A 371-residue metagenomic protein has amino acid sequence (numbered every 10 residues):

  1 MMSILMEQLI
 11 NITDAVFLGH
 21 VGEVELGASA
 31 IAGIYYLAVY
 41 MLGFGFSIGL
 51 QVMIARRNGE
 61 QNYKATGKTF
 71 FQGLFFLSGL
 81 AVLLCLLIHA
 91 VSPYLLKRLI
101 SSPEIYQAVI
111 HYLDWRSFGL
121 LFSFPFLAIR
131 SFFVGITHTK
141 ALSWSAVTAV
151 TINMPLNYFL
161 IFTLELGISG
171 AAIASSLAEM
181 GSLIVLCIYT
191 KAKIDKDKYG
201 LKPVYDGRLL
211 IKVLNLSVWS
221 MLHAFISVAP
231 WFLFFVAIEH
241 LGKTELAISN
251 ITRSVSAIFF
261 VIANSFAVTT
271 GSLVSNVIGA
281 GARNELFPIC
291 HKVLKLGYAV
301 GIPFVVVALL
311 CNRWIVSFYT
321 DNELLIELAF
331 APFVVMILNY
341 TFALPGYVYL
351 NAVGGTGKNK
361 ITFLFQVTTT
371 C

Functional and structural regions predicted by a protein language model:
M1, I54-L121, I161-V218, V274-N339: Short alpha-helical transmembrane segments in multi-pass integral membrane proteins
M1-D14, W115, A149, A178-S182 (+4 more regions): Transmembrane helical elements of multi-pass membrane transporters/channels
M1-V16, H20-V21, L37-G49, M53 (+5 more regions): N-terminal transmembrane alpha-helices
I4, A15-V16, G33, V52 (+12 more regions): Transmembrane alpha-helix boundary and packing residues in multipass membrane permease domains and related
L5, L9-G27, L96-P103, F159-L166 (+3 more regions): Helix-terminus/linker motif at the lipid-water interface of multi-pass membrane proteins
E23-I34, V109, L113, A172 (+2 more regions): Small-residue hotspots at the loop-to-helix junctions and early N-terminal turns of transmembrane alpha-helices
L26-L86, S123-L142, I248-N312, A343-G357 (+1 more regions): Small-residue-rich hydrophobic transmembrane alpha-helices
A38-M41, N153-N157, S182-C187, I258-V261 (+2 more regions): Hydrophobic transmembrane alpha-helices of multi-pass small-molecule transporters
